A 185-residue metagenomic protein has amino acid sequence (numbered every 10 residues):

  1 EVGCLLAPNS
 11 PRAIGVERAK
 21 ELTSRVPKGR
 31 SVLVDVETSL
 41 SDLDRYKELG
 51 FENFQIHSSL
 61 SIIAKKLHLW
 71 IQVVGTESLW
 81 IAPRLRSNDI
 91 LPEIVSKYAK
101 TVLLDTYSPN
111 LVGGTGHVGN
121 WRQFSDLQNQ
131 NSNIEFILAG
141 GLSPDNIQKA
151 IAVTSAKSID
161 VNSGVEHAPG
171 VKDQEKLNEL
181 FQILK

Functional and structural regions predicted by a protein language model:
E1-C4, R86-V95, G170-K185: Unusually extended, aromatic-enriched hydrophobic runs near protein termini
G3-S10, T23-L138, L142, N146: Conserved anion-binding
N9-E17, G114, V118, V171 (+1 more regions): Residues at secondary-structure transition points
E17-V26, L67-V74, N162-K185: C-terminal helical cap(s) of enzyme catalytic domains, especially alpha/beta-barrels
W80, F136-I137, K157-N162, H167 (+1 more regions): A generic "structured core" feature
K149-A150: Charge-dense polyanion-binding interfaces
T154: Surface beta-loop-beta hairpin patches that serve as ligand-binding interfaces in beta-rich domains
